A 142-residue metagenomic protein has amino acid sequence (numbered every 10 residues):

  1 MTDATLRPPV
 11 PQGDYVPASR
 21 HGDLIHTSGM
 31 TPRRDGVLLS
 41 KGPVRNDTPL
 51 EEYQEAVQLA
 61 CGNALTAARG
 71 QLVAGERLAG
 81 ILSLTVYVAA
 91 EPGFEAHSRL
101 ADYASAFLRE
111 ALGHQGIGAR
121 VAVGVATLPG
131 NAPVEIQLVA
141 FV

Functional and structural regions predicted by a protein language model:
M1-L84, A90-V142: N-terminal presequence-like segments and the immediate start of the first folded domain
